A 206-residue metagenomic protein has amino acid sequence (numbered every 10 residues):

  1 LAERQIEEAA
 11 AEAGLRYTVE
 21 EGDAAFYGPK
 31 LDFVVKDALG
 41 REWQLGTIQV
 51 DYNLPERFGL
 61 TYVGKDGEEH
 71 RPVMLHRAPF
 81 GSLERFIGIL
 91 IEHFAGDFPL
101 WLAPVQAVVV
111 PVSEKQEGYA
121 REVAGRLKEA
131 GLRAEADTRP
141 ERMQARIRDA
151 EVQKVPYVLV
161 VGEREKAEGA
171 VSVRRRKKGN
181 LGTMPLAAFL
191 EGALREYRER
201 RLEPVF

Functional and structural regions predicted by a protein language model:
L1-F206: NTP/phosphate- and nucleic-acid-binding module
